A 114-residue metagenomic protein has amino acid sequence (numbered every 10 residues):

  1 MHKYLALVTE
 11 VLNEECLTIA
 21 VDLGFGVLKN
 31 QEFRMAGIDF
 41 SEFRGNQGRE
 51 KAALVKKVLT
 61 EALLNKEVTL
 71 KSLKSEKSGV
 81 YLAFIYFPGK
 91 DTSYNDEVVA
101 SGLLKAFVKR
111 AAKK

Functional and structural regions predicted by a protein language model:
M1-K114: Small beta-barrel nucleic-acid-binding modules, primarily SNase/OB-fold domains and secondarily Tudor-like barrels
